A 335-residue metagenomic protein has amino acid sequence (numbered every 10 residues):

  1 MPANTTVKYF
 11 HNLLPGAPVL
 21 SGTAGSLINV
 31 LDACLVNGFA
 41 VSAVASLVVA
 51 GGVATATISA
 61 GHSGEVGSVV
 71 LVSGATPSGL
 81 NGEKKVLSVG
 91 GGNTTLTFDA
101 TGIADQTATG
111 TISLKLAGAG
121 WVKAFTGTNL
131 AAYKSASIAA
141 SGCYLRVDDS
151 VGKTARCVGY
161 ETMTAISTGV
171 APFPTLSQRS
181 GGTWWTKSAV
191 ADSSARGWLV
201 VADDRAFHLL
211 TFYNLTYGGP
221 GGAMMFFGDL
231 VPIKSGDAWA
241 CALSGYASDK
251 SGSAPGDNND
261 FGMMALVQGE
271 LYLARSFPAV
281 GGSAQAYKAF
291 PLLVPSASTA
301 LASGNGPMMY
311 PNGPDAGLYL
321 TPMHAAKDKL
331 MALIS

Functional and structural regions predicted by a protein language model:
P2-S26, A33-V53, T76-P291, G306-P307: Small/polar beta-strand repeat architecture
T57-P77: Short coil-to-beta transition motif at edge beta-strands of beta-rich domains
S283-S335: C-terminal structured domain segments
